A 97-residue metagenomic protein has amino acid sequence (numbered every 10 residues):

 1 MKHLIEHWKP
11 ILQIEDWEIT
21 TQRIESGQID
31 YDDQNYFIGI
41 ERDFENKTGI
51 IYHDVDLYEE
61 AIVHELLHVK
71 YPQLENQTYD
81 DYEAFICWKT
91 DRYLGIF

Functional and structural regions predicted by a protein language model:
M1, E59, Y82, I86: Hydrophobic (often cysteine-bearing) scaffold residues that line and stabilize catalytic clefts of nucleotide/cofactor
M1, G95-F97: Short intrinsically disordered terminal tails
M1-E15: Basic/hydrophobic alpha-helical interface regions
I11-L57, V69-Q73, Q77-E83: Active-site scaffold of zinc-dependent metalloenzymes
I62-K70: Active-site His/Glu-centered metal-binding helix of metallohydrolases
D81-G95: An active-site-proximal "capping" alpha-helix that borders the catalytic cofactor pocket
